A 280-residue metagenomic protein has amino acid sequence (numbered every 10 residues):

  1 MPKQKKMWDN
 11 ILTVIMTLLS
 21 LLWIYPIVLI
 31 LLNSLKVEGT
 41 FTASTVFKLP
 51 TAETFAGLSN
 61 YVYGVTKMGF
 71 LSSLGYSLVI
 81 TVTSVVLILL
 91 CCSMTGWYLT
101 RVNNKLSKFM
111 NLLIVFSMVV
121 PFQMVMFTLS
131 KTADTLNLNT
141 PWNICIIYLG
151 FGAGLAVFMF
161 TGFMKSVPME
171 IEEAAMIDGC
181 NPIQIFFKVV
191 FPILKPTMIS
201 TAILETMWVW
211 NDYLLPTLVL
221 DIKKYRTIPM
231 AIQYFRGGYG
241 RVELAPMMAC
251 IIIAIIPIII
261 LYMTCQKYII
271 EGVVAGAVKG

Functional and structural regions predicted by a protein language model:
P2-G280: A structural signal for multi-pass alpha-helical bundles of membrane permease subunits that mediate small-molecule
